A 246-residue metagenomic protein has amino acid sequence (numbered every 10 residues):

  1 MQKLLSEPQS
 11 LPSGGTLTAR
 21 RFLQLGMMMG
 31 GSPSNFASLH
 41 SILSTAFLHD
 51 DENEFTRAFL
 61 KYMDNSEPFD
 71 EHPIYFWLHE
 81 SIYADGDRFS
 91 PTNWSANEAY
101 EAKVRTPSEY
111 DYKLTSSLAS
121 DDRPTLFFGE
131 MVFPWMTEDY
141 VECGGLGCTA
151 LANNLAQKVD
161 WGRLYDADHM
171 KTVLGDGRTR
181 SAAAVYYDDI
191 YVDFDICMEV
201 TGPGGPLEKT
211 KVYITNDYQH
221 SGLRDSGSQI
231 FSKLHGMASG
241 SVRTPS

Functional and structural regions predicted by a protein language model:
M1-L5: A catalytic-pocket lid/entrance helix-loop region that shapes and gates access to the active site across common
E7-G162: Alpha/beta-hydrolase fold active-site neighborhood
S32-P33, D188-Y191: Acidic catalytic loop of the alpha/beta-hydrolase fold
I42-L43, D193-G202: Short alpha-helix in the alpha/beta-hydrolase fold that links the catalytic acid
L174-V185: Short beta-strand/loop motif that positions the catalytic acidic residue of the alpha/beta-hydrolase fold
A183, T201, E208-Y213: C-terminal structured domains
Y191, V212-S232, V242-P245: Catalytic histidine-centered segment of alpha/beta-hydrolase-like enzymes
E199-P206, G236-M237: Short, surface-exposed basic-aromatic patches at helix termini and helix-loop junctions that form
